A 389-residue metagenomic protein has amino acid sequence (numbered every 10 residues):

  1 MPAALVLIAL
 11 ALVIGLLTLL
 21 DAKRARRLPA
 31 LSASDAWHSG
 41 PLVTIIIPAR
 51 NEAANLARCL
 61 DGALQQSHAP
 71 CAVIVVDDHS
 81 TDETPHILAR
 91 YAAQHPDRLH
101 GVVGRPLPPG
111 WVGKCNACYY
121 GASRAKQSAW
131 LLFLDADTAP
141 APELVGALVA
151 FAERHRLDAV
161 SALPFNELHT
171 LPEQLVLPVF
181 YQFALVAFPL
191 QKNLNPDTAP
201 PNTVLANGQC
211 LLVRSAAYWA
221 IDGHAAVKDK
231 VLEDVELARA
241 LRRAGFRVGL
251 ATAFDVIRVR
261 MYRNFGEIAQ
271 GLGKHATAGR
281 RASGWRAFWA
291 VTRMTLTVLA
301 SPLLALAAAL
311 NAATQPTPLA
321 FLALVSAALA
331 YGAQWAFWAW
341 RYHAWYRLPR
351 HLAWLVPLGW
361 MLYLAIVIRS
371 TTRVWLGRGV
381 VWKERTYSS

Functional and structural regions predicted by a protein language model:
M1-S39, L177-P178, F188-L190, Y363: N-terminal membrane-anchoring/stem segments of glycan-assembly enzymes
L12-V13, T18, G101-S123, F151-I221 (+3 more regions): Long helical/loop segments within the catalytic core of UDP-sugar-dependent glycosyltransferases, especially the large
P41-T44, A72: Cell-envelope/extracellular polymer assembly enzymes that use nucleotide-activated donors
D61-P70: Short, acidic, metal-binding catalytic loop of nucleotide-sugar glycosyltransferases
D77-I87, R105-L107: A conserved acidic beta->alpha catalytic loop
E83, L134-F151: Acidic donor-binding/catalytic loop of UDP-sugar-dependent glycosyltransferases, especially processive GT2
A152-H155, A159-A184, A216-W219, H224-A287 (+2 more regions): Catalytic donor/gating beta->alpha subdomain of glycosyltransferases that bind UDP-sugars
W289-G377: Membrane-embedded multi-pass helical conduit in multi-pass membrane proteins, especially envelope-biosynthetic
